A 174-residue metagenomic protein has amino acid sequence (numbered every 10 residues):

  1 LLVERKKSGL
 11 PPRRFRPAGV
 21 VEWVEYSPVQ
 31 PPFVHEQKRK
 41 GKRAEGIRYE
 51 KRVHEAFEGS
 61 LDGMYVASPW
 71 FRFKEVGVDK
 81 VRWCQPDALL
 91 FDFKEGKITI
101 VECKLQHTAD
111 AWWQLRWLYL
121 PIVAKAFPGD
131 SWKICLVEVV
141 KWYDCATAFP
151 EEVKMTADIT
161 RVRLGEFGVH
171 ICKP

Functional and structural regions predicted by a protein language model:
L1-D62: Interdomain/boundary linker segments immediately adjacent to catalytic/signaling cores
K38-E45, A56-E95: Active-site metal-binding core of divalent-cation-utilizing nuclease and nuclease-like domains
E45-E50, V81, D110-L115: Phosphate/oxyanion-binding active-site loops and adjacent basic polyanion-contact surfaces
E55-V66, H107-W112, P174: Generic structural signal for short, solvent-exposed loop/turn connectors between secondary structure elements
S68-W70, V137-V139, C172-P174: Conserved beta-strand termini and adjacent loop/short-helix elements that scaffold enzyme active sites in alpha/beta
I98-T99, C103-D158: Nucleic-acid nuclease catalytic cores
T156-P174: Charged, structured surface patches that assemble and position nucleic-acid processing machinery
